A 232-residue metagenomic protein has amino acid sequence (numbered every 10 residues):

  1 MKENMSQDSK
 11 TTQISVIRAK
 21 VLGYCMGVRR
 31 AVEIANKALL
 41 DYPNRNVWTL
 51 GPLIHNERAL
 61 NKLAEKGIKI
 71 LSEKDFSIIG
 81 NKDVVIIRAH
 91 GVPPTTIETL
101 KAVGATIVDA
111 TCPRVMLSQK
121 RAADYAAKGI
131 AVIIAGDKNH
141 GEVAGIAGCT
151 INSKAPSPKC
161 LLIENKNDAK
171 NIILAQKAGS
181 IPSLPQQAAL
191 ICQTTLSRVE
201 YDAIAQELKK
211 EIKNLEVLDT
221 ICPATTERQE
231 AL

Functional and structural regions predicted by a protein language model:
N4-L232: The feature marks the mature, well-folded catalytic cores of soluble enzymes
